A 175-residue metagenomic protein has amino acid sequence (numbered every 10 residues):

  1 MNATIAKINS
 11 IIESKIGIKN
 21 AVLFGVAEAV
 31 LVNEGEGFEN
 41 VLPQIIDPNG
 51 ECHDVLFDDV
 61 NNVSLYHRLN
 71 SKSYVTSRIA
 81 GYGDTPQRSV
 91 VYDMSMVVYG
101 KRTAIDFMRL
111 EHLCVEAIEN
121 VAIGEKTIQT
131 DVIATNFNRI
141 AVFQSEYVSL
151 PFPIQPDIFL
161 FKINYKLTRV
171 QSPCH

Functional and structural regions predicted by a protein language model:
M1-F24, G81-S89, Q129-H175: Short, charged interaction patches at domain edges and termini
M1-G81: Small/polar-rich, solvent-exposed N-terminal microdomains that initiate assembly or binding
P43, I123, V142-S145: Low-complexity, repetitive regions of proteins mediating host interaction that are extracellular, surface-exposed
H67-R68, E111, S145: Polar/charged side chains located within well-ordered beta-strands of beta-rich proteins
R68, V97, N164-K166: Residues in well-ordered beta-strands of folded domains
S77, A104-D106, Q171-H175: Short acidic, gly/pro-rich beta-turn/loop elements at beta-sheet edges and active-site/ligand-binding grooves
G81-K126: Extracellular/virion structural assembly segments
